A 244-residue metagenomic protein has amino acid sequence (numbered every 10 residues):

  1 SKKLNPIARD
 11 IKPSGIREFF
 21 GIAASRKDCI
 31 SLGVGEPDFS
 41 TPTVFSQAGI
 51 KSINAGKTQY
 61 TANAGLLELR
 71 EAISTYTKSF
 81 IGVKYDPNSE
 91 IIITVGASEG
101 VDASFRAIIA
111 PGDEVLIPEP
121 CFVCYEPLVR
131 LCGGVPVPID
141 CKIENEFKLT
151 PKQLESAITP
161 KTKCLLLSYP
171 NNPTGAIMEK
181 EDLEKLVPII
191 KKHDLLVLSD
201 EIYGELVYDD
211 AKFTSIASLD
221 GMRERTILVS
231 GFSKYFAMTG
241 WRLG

Functional and structural regions predicted by a protein language model:
N5-G96, A103: N-terminal small-domain helix-loop-helix segment of the aminotransferase-like
K84-I91, P111-E114, K161, R223-T226: Short acidic capping loops at alpha-helix termini that bridge into adjacent secondary structure
A97-V101, C121-Y125, F236: Conserved coil-to-alpha-helix start sites within the AMP-binding
F105-V129: Conserved PLP-anchoring active-site segment centered on the Schiff-base-forming lysine
D113, G134, K192-L196, M222-E224: A short helix->loop->beta-strand "cap" motif at the edges of active sites that frequently abuts
V137, C141-K212: Active-site phosphate-binding strand-loop segment of PLP-dependent enzymes
L219-G244: Active-site PLP attachment segment
